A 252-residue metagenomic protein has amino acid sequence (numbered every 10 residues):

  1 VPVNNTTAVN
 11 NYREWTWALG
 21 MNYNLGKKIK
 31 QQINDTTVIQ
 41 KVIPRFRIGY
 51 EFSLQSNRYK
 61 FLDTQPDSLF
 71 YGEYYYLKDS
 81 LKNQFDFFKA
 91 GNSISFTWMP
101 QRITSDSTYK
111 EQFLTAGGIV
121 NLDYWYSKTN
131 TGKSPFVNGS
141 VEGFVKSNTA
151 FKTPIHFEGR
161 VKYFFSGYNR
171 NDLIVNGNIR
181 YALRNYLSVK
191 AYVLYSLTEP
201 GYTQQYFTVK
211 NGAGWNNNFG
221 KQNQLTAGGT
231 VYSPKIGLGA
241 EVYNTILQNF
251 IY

Functional and structural regions predicted by a protein language model:
N11-S68, L77-Y252: Exposed, low-structure sequence patches enriched in small/polar residues
